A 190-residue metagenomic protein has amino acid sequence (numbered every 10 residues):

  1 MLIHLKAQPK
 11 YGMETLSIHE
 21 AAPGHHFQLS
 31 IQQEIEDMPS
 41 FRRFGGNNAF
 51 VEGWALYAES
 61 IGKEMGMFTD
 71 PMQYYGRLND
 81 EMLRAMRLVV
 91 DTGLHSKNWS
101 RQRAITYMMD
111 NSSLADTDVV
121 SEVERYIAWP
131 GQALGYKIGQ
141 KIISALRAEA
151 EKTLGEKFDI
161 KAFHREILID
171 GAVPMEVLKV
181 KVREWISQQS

Functional and structural regions predicted by a protein language model:
M1-S190: Long, His/Glu/Asp-enriched segments that create or flank divalent metal/ion-associated functional microenvironments
